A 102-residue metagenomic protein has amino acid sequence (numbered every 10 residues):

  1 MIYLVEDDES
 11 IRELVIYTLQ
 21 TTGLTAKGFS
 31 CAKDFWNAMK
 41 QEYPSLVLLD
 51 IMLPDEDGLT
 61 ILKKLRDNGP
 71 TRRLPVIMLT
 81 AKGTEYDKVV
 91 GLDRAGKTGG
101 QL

Functional and structural regions predicted by a protein language model:
M1-L102: N-terminal/domain-start alpha-helical segments
